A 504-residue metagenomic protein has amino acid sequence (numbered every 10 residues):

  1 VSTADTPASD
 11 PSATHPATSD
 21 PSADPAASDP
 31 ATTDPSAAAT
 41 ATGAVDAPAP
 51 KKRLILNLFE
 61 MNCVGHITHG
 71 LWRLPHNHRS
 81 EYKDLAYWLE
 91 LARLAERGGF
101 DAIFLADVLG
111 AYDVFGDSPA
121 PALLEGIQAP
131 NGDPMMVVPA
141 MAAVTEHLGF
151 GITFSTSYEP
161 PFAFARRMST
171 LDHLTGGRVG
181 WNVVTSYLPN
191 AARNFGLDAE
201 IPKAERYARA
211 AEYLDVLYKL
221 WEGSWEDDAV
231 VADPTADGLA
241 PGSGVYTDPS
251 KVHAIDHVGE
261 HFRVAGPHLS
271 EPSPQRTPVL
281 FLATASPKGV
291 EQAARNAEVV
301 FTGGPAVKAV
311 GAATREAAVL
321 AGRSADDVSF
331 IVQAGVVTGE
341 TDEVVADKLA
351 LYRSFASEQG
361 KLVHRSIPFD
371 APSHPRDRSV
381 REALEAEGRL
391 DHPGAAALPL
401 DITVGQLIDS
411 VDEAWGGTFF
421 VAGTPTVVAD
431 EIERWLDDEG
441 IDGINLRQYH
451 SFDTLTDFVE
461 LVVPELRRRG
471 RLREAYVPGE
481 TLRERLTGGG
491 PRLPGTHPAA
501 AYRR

Functional and structural regions predicted by a protein language model:
S2-P48, T235-A236: Intrinsically disordered, low-complexity terminal tails and inter-domain linkers enriched for S/T/G/P/D/E
T3, T40-V144, Q275-P278, E387 (+2 more regions): N-terminal beta1-alpha1-beta2 module of alpha/beta enzyme domains
A44-H69, A204-R276, K308, A312-R434 (+1 more regions): An alpha-helical appendage that flanks or caps ligand/catalytic pockets
P48-K51, E96-R97, P139-E146, D172-R178 (+3 more regions): Acidic (Asp/Glu)-rich catalytic clusters
L54-L58, I103-L105, L148-F154, V179-V183 (+4 more regions): Hydrophobic faces of well-ordered beta-strands that scaffold small-molecule active sites in alpha/beta enzyme cores
L56, A95, G99, M141 (+8 more regions): Conserved, mostly hydrophobic/aromatic
Y82-A95, L282-Q292, T424-D437: Short, acidic/polar
V144, G149-N194, I201, R209-Y213: Hydrophobic or amphipathic alpha-helical targeting/insertion segments
